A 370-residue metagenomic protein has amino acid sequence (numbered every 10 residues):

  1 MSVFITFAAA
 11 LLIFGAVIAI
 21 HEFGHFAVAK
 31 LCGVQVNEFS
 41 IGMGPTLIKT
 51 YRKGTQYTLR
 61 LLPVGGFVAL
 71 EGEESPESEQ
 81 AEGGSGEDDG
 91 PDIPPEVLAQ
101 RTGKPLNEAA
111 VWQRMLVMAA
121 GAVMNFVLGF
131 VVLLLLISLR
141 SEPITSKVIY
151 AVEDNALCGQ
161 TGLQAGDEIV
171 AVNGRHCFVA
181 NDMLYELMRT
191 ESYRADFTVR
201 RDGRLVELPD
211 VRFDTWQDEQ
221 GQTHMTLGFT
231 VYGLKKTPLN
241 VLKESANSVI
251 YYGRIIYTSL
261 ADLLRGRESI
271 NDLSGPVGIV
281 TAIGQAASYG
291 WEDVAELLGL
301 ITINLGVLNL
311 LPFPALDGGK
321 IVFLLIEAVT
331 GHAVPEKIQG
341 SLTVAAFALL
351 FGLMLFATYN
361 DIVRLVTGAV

Functional and structural regions predicted by a protein language model:
V3-D92, L311-T330: Small-residue-rich helix-interface/hinge motifs
F4-I5, Q80-Q113, V117-A120, M124-L273 (+1 more regions): PDZ peptide-recognition modules
T6-A9, I13, L300, A346-L353: Alpha-helical transmembrane segments of integral membrane proteins
F39, R60, V64, M115-A119 (+6 more regions): Hydrophobic alpha-helical segments of integral membrane proteins, encompassing both true transmembrane helices
L47-T50, V148-V152, L325-S341: Membrane interface segments of multi-pass transport proteins and intramembrane proteases
D262-G266, T302-L316: Transmembrane alpha-helix interface/packing and boundary motifs in multi-pass membrane proteins, characterized by
G290-V307: Small-residue-enriched transmembrane helix starts and helix-helix packing motifs in multi-pass inner-membrane proteins
F356-V370: Juxtamembrane boundary at the C-terminal end of a transmembrane helix
